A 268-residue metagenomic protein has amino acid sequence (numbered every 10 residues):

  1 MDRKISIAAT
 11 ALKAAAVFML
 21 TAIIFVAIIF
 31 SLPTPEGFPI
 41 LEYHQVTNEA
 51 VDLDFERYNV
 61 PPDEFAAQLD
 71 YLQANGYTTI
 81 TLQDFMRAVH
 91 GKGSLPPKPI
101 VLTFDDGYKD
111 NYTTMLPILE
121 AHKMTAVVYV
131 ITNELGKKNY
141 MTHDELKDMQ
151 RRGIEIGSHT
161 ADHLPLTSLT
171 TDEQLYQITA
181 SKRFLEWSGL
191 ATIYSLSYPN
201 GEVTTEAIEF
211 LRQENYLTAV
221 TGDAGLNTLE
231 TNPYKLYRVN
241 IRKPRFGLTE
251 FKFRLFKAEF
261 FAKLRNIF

Functional and structural regions predicted by a protein language model:
D2-K13, F18-L102, Y108-D110, S168-F268: C-terminal active-site subregion of NodB/CE4 polysaccharide deacetylases
L102-T103, I156: Residue-level marker for buried hydrophobic side chains located in beta-strands that build the well-ordered beta-sheet
Y112-T132: A short alpha/beta connector and helix-capping loop motif
L116-K123, M141-S158: Acidic (Asp/Glu)-rich catalytic clusters
Y129, H159, A219-T221: Short beta-strand and adjacent tight-turn residues that come in two discontinuous sequence segments and form the edges
T132-G136, P165, P199-E202: Short histidine/acidic/glycine/proline-rich micro-motifs that form metal- and phosphate-coordinating active-site loops
N139-L146, E173-Q177: Charged helix-capping and loop-helix junction motifs
G157-D172: Substrate-binding clefts and substrate-entry loops adjacent to catalytic sites of polymer-processing enzymes acting on
